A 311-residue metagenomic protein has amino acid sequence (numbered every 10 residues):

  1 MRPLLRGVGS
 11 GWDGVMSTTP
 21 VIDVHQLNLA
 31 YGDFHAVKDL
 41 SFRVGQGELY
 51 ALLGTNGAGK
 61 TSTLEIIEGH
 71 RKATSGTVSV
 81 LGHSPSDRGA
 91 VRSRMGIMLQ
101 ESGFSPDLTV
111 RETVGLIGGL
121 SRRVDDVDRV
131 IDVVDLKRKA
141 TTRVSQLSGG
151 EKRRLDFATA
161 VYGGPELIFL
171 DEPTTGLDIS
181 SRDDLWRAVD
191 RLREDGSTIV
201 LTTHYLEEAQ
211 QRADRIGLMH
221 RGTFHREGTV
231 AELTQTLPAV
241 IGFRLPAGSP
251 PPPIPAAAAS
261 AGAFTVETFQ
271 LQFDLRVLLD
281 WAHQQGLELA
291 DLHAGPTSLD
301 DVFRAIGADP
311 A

Functional and structural regions predicted by a protein language model:
E68: Helix-to-loop junction immediately C-terminal to a conserved catalytic motif
G76-S86, V91: Conserved ABC transporter NBD signature motif
G115, G119, V124-K139: Conserved ABC ATPase "signature" region
I168-E172: Catalytic Walker B motif of ABC-type/P-loop ATPase nucleotide-binding domains
D184-F269: ABC transporter nucleotide-binding domain
P238-A311: Short, charged/small-residue-rich alpha-helical element at the C-terminal edge of ABC transporter nucleotide-binding
